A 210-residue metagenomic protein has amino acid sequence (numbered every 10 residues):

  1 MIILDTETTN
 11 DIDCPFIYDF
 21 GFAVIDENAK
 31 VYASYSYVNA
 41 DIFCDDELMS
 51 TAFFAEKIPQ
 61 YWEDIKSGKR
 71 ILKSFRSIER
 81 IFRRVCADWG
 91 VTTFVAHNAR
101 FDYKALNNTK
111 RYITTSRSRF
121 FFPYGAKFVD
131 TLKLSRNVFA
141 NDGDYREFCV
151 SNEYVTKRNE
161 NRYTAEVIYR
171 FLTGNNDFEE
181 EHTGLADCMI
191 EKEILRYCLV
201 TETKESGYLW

Functional and structural regions predicted by a protein language model:
M1-N107: Conserved non-catalytic scaffold segment of RNase H-like nuclease domains
T8-N10, K133, I190: Short, glycine/acidic-enriched loop or turn micro-motifs at the edges of active sites
D11-D13, R136, E193: Conserved protein kinase catalytic core
I65-G68, S116-F122, N175-E180: Short, polar/flexible loop-turn hinges at active-site or ligand-entry regions and domain interfaces
T93-R100, K104-A105, V150-W210: Acidic, Mg2+-coordinating catalytic module of metal-dependent nucleases/exonucleases that use a two-metal-ion mechanism
R100-V129: Substrate-recognition/cap helix-loop segment adjacent to the acidic, metal-dependent catalytic center of Asp-based
F128-T156: Short alpha-helix plus adjacent loop in nuclease-associated cores
